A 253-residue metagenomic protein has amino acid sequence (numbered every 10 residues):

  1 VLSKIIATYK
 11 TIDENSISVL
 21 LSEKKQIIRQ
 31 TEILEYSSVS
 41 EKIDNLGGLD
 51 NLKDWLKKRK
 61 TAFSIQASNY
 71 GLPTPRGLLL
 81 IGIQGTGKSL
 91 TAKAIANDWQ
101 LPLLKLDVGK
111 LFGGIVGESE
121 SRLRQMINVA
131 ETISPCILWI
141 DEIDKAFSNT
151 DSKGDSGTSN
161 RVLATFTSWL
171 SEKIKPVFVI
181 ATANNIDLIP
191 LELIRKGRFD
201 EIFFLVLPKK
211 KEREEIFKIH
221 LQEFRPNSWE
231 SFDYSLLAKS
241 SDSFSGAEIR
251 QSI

Functional and structural regions predicted by a protein language model:
V1-K25, P226-I253: Conserved AAA+ ATPase small/helical "lid" subdomain
S3-I5, I33-V39, Y70-L72: Short coil/turn segments at secondary-structure boundaries
I12-I43, D144: Conserved ASCE P-loop NTPase core motifs with emphasis on AAA+ ATPases
E14, R29-I33, S68, L138 (+2 more regions): Residue-level signal for secondary-structure boundary elements
I43-A238, F244: Walker A/P-loop NTP-binding motif of AAA+ ATPase domains
